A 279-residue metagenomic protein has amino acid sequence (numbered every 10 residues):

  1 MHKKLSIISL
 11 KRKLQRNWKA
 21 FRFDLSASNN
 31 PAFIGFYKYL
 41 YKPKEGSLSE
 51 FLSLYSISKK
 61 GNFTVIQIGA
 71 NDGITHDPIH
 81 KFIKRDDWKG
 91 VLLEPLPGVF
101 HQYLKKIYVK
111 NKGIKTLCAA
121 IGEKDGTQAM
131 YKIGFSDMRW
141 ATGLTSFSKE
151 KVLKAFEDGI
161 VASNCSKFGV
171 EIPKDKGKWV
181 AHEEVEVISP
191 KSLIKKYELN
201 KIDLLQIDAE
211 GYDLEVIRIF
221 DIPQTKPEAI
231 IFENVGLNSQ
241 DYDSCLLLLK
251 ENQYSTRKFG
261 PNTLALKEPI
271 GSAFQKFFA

Functional and structural regions predicted by a protein language model:
M1-A279: Phosphate/nucleotide-binding beta-alpha loop and adjacent structural elements of enzyme active sites
